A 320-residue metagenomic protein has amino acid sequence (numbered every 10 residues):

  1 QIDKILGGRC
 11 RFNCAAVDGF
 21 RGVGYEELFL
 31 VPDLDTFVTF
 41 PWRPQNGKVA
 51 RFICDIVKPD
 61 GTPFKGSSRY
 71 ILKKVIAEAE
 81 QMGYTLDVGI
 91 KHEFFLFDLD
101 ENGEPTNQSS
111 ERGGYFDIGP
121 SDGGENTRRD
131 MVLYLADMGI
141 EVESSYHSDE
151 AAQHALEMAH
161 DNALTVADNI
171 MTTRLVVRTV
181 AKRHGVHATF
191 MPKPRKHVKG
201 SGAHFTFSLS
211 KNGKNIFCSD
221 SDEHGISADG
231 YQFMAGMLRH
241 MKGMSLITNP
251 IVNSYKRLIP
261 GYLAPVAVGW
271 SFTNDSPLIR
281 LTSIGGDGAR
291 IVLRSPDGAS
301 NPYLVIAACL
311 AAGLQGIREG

Functional and structural regions predicted by a protein language model:
Q1-H147, V166, V186, L304-V305 (+1 more regions): ATP/Mg2+-dependent ligation/transfer catalytic cores
V49-I53, G89-E93, Q153-A155, G185 (+3 more regions): Broad gene-expression machinery/nucleic-acid interaction feature
V57-P63, P120, H160-V166, G213-N215 (+3 more regions): A generic structural motif
S67-I71, V75, I90, G123 (+8 more regions): General structural feature for long, well-ordered alpha-helical segments within catalytic domains of soluble enzymes
D87-D98, T106-N107, M138-M158, A188-S208 (+1 more regions): Core alpha/beta catalytic barrel or barrel-like domain that forms the active/cofactor pocket in diverse metabolic
Q108-I118, A151-V166, R195-G200, N212-F217: Active-site-proximal beta-alpha loop/turn segments in soluble metabolic enzymes
G119, G123-T127, S144-E150, N162-T173 (+4 more regions): Short, contiguous, pocket-lining structural segments that sit at or immediately flank catalytic/ligand-binding sites
T172, T179-K182, V186-H187, S210-G320: Catalytic-core signal marking the mid-to-C-terminal active-site face
